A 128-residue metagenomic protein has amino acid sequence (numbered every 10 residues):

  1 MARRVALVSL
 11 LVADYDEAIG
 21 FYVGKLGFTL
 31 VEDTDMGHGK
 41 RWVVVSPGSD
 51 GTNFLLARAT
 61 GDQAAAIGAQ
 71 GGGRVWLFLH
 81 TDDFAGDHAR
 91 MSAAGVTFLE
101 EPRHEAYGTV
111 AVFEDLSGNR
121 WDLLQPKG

Functional and structural regions predicted by a protein language model:
M1-L7, T29-H80, G86-L116, L124-G128: Vicinal oxygen chelate
V12-Y15, H38: Conserved beta-strand-loop-alpha-helix junction that forms the acyl-donor binding cleft
D14-Y15, D82-F84: Helix N-cap motif at beta-to-alpha junctions
A18-V23, M91, G118: Conserved active-site tyrosine of GNAT-family acetyltransferases
